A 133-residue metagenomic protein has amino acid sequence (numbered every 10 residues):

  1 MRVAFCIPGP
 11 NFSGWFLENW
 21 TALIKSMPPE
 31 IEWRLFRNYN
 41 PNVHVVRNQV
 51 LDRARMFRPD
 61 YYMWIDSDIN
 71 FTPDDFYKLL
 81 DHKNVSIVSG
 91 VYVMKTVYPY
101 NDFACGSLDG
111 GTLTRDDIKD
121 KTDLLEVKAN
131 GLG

Functional and structural regions predicted by a protein language model:
M1, P29, F57, K83 (+1 more regions): Structured loop/turn residues at beta-strand edges in well-structured enzyme cores
M1-N40, V45: N-proximal low-complexity "stem/linker" segments adjacent to membrane-targeting elements
I7-P8, L23-I24, D68, Y77-H82: Polar low-complexity intrinsically disordered regions
P8, D66-S67, G90-V93: Active-site-proximal beta-strand/loop segments in catalytic clefts of secreted hydrolases
N48-Y61: Active-site nucleotide-sugar/metal-binding loop of Leloir-type enzymes
L51, T72-G133: Conserved catalytic core of nucleotide-sugar-dependent glycosyltransferases
P59-N70: Short beta-strand-to-loop acidic/aromatic patch adjacent to the donor-nucleotide binding site
